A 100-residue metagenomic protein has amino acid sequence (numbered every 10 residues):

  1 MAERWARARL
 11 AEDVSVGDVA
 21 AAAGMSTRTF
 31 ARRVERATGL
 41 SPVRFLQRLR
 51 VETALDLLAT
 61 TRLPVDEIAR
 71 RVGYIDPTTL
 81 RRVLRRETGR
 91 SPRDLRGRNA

Functional and structural regions predicted by a protein language model:
R4, D13-G17, M25, R36-D76 (+1 more regions): Terminal helix-turn-helix DNA-binding modules in bacterial transcription factors
A6, V19-A23, P92: A generic structural signal for ordered secondary structure
T78-A100: …primarily DNA-binding HTH/wHTH and HhH modules…
